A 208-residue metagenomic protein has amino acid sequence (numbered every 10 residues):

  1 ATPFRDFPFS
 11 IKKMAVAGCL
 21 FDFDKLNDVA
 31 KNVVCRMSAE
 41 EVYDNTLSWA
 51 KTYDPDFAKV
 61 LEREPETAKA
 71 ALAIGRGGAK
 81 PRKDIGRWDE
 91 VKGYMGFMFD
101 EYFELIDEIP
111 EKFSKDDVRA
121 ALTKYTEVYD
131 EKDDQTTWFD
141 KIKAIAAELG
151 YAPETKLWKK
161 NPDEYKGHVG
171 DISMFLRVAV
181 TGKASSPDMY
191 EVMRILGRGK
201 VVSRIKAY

Functional and structural regions predicted by a protein language model:
A1-E104, K112, T181-Y208: Catalytic adenosine-cofactor/nucleotide-binding cores of aminoacyl-tRNA synthetases and other
P3-F9, Y53, E101-Y102, Q135-K166: Short amphipathic alpha-helical segments and their helix-coil junctions
R36-E40, K115, E131-T136, K166 (+1 more regions): Generic detection of long, well-ordered alpha-helical segments
P110-P153: Long, amphipathic alpha-helical coiled-coil segments characteristic of histidine-phosphotransfer scaffolds
K143-Y208: Charged substrate- and nucleic-acid-binding regions of tRNA-handling and nucleotidyl-transfer enzymes, centered on
